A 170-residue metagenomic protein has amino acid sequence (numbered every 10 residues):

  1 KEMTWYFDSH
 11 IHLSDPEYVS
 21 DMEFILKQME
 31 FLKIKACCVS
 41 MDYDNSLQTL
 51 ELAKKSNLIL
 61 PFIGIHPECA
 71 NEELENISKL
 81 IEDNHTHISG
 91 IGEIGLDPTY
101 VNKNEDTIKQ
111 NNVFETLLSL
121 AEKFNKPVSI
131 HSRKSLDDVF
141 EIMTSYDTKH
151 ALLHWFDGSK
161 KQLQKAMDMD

Functional and structural regions predicted by a protein language model:
K1-D170: Mid-domain alpha/beta scaffold segments of enzyme catalytic cores
